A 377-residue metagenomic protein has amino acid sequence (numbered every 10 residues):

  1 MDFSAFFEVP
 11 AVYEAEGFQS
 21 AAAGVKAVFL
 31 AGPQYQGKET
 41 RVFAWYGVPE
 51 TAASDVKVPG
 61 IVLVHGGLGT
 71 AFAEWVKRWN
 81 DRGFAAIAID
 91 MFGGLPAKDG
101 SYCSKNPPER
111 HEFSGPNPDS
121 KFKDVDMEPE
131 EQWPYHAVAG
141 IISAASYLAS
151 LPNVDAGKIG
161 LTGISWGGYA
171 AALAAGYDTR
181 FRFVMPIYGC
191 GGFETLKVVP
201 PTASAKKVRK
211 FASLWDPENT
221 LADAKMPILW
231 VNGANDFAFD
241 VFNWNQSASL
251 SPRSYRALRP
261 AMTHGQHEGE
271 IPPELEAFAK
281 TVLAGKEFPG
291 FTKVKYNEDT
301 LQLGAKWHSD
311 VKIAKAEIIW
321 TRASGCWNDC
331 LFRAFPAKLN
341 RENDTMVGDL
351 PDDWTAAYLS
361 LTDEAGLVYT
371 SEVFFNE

Functional and structural regions predicted by a protein language model:
F6-V56: N-terminal cap/lid segment of alpha/beta-hydrolase-fold proteins
F43-Y46, D55-G66, K77, A86: Short beta-strand element of the alpha/beta-hydrolase
D55-K57, H111-I164: Gly/Ser-rich "nucleophile elbow"/oxyanion-hole loop immediately N-terminal to the catalytic nucleophile in hydrolases
K77-V138, C190-P200: Cap/lid segment of the alpha/beta-hydrolase catalytic domain
R82, I142-K210: Primarily recognizes the serine-hydrolase "nucleophile elbow" in alpha/beta-hydrolase and SGNH/GDSL folds
A224, W230-N232: Short beta-strand/loop motif that positions the catalytic acidic residue of the alpha/beta-hydrolase fold
L250-Q266: Catalytic histidine neighborhood in serine/cysteine hydrolases with alpha/beta-hydrolase-type architecture
E270, A277-W320, A334-D344: Surface beta-strand/loop "capping" patches
